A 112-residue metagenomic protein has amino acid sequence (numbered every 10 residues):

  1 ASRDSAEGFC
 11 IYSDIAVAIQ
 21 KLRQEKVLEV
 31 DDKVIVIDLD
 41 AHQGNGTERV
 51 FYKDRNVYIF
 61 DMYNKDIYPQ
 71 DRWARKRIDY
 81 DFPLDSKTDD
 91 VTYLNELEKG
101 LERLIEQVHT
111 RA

Functional and structural regions predicted by a protein language model:
A1-A112: Conserved alpha-helical scaffold segments that buttress catalytic/binding sites
